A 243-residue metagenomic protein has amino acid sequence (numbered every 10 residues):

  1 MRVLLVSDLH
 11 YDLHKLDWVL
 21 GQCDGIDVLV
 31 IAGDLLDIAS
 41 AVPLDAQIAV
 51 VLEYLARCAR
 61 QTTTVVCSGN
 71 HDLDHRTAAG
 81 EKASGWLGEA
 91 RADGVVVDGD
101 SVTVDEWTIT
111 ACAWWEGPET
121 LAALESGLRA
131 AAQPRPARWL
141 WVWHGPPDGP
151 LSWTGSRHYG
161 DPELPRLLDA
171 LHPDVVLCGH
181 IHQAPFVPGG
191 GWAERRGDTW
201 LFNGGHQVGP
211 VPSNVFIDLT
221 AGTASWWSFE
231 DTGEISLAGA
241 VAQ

Functional and structural regions predicted by a protein language model:
R2-H10, E106-E116, L140-H144, W200-H206 (+1 more regions): Active-site-proximal beta-strand elements of phosphoester/diester hydrolases
L5-S7, L29-D34, T64-N70, V96-D98 (+3 more regions): Active-site neighborhood of phospho(di)ester-bond hydrolases with catalytic His/Asp-centered motifs
H10-K15, L36-S40, C67-A78, V102-T103 (+4 more regions): Active-site environment of divalent metal-dependent phosphoester hydrolases
Y11-T103: Core catalytic region of metal-dependent phosphoesterases/phosphodiesterases, especially metallo-beta-lactamase-like
K15-V19, E163, L167, G189-G190: A short acidic, amphipathic alpha-helical/loop segment
C23-D24, L55-Q61, Q133-R135, L168-L171 (+1 more regions): Short, conserved loop/helix-junction motifs that constitute active-site signature segments in enzyme catalytic cores
D72-R166: Conserved catalytic scaffold of divalent metal-dependent phosphoesterases
V102-D105, L167-A170, V187-Q243: Binuclear metal-dependent phosphoesterase catalytic core
